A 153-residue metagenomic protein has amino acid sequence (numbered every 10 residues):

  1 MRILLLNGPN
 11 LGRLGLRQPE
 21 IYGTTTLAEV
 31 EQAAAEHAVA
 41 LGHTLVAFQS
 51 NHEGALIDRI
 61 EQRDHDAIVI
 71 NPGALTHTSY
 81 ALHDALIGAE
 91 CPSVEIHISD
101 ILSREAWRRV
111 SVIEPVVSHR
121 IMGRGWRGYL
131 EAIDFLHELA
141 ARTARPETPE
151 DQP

Functional and structural regions predicted by a protein language model:
M1-L4: Extreme N-terminal starter segment of soluble prokaryotic enzymes
L14-A28: Glycine- and acidic-residue-enriched helix-capping/strand-helix junction motifs
Q18-I21, I60-R63, L82-L86, R108-S111: Short, glycine/charged-enriched secondary-structure capping and boundary segments
A34-H65, H83, A89-V94: Nucleotide and nucleotide-moiety/phosphate-recognizing core
A47, V94, S103-E147, P153: Short, glycine-/small-residue-rich phosphate/pyrophosphate-handling segment
N51-H52, A74, R124: Short beta->alpha linker loops
A67-R104: Mid-chain, well-packed structural core segment of small domains
